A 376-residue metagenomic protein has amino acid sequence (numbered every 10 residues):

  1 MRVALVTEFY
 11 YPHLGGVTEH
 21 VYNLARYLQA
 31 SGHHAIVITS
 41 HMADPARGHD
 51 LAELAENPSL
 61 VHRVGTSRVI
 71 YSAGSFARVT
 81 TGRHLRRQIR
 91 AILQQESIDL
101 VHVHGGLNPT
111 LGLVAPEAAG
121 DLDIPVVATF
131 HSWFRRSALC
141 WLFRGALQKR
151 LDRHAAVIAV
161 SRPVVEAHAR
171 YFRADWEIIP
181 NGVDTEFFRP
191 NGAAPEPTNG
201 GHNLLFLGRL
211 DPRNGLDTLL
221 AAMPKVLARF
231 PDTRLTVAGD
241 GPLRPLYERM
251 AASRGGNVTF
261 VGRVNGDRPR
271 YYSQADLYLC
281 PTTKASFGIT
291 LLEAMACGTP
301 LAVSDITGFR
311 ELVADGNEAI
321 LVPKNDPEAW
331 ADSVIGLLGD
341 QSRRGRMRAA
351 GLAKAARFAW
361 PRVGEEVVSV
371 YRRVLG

Functional and structural regions predicted by a protein language model:
M1-N57, E96, I124: N-terminal subdomain of nucleotide-sugar transferases
H41, P163, G182: Carbohydrate-associated surface elements
E196-P224, T236: Conserved donor-binding/catalytic core segment of Leloir-type glycosyltransferases
P245-V264: Nucleotide-activated donor-binding/catalytic signature segment of Leloir-type glycosyltransferases, i.e., the conserved
R263-V264, R270-A275: Short alpha-helical donor nucleotide-sugar binding micro-motif in glycosyltransferases
T283: Aromatic "clamp/platform" in nucleotide-sugar-dependent glycosyltransferases that forms part of the donor/acceptor
P300-V303: Short hydrophobic beta-strand element within catalytic cores of glycosyltransferases and related nucleotide-activated
D315-G316, I320-P327, G336-Q341: Conserved acidic donor-binding segment of nucleotide-sugar-dependent glycosyltransferases
